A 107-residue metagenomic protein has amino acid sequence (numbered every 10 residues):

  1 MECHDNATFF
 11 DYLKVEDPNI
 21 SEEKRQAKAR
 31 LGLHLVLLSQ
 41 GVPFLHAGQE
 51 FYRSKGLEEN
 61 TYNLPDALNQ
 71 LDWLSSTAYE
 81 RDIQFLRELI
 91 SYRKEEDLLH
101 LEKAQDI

Functional and structural regions predicted by a protein language model:
M1-I107: Loop/helix patches that line or flank the sugar-binding groove of alpha-linked glycan CAZymes
